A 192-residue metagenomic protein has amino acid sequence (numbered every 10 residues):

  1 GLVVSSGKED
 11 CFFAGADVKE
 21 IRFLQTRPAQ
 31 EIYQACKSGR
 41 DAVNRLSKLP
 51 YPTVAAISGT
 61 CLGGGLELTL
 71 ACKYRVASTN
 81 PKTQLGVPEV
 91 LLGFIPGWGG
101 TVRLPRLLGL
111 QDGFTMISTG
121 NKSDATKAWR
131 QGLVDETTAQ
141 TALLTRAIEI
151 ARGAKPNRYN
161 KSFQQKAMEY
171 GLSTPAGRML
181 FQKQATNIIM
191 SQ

Functional and structural regions predicted by a protein language model:
G1-R27, D41-S58, S78-T83: A structural preference for short, pocket-lining loop segments at secondary-structure junctions
V3, L107, D112-F114, S118-D124 (+2 more regions): Intrinsically disordered, low-complexity segments enriched in small/flexible residues
G15, R40, G63, K122: Glycine-rich phosphate-binding loop at the start of an alpha helix
Q25-A35: A short acidic, glycine-rich active-site loop that binds or catalyzes chemistry on phosphate/adenosine moieties
A55-L62, M116-K122: Glycine-rich beta-to-alpha transition loops that act as phosphate-gripper elements at the mouths of alpha/beta enzyme
L62-M116: CoA-thioester-processing core
